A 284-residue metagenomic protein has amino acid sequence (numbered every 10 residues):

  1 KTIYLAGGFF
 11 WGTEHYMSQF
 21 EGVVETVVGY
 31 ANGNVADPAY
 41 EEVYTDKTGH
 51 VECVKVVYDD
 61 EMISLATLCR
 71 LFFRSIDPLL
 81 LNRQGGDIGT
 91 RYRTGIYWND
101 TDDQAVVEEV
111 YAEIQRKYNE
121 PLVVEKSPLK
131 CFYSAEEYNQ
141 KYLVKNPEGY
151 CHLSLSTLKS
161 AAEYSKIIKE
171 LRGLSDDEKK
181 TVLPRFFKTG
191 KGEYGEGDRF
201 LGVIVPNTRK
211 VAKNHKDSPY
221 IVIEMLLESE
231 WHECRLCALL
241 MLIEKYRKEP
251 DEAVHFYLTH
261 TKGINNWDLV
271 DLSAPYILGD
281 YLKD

Functional and structural regions predicted by a protein language model:
K1-K166, N214: Flexible coil/turn and secondary-structure edge motifs
V106, A162-D284: Alpha-helical scaffold domains
